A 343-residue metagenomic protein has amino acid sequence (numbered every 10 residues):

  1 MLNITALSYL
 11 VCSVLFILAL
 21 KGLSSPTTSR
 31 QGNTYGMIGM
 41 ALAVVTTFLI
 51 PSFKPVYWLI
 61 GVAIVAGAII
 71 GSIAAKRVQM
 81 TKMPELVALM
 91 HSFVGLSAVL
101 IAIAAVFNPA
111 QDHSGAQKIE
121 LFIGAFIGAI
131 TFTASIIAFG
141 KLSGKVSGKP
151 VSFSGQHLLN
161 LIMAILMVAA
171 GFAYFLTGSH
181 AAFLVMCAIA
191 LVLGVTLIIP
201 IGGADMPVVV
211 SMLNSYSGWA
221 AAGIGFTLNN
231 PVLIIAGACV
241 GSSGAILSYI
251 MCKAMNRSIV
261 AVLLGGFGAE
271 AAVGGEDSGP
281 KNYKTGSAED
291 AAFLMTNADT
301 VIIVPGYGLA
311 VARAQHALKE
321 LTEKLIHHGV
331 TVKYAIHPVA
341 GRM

Functional and structural regions predicted by a protein language model:
M1-S13, I50-I69, Q117-F132, L176-I189: Structural signature of hydrophobic alpha-helical transmembrane segments
S13-F16, I38-T47, L59-G67, G71 (+9 more regions): Alpha-helical transmembrane segments in multi-pass membrane proteins
L15-T28, A68-V87, S135-P150, L193-M206 (+1 more regions): C-terminal ends of transmembrane helices
R30-G39, I60-V62, K82-V94, P150-L161 (+1 more regions): Cytoplasmic-side transmembrane-helix entry/capping segments in multi-pass membrane proteins
T47-G61, I73-P84, V99-G115, K141 (+1 more regions): Transmembrane alpha-helix boundary signature
A104-H113, L176-A181, V208, S215-A236: Transmembrane helix-loop junctions at the membrane interface of multipass transporters and ion channels
C239-A298: Membrane-interfacial segments at transmembrane helix termini in multi-pass membrane proteins
G279-M343: Structured cytosolic domains appended to multi-pass membrane proteins
